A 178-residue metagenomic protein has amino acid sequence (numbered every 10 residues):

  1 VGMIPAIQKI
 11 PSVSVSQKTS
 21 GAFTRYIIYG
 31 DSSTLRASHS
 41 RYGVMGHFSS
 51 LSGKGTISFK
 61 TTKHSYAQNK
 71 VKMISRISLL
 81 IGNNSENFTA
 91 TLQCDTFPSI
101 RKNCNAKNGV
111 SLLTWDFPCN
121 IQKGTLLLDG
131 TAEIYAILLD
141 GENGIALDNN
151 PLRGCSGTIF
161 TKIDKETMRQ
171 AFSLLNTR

Functional and structural regions predicted by a protein language model:
G2-D95, S99-R178: Conserved SGNH/GDSL esterase-like catalytic core that processes O-acyl groups on lipids and polysaccharides
